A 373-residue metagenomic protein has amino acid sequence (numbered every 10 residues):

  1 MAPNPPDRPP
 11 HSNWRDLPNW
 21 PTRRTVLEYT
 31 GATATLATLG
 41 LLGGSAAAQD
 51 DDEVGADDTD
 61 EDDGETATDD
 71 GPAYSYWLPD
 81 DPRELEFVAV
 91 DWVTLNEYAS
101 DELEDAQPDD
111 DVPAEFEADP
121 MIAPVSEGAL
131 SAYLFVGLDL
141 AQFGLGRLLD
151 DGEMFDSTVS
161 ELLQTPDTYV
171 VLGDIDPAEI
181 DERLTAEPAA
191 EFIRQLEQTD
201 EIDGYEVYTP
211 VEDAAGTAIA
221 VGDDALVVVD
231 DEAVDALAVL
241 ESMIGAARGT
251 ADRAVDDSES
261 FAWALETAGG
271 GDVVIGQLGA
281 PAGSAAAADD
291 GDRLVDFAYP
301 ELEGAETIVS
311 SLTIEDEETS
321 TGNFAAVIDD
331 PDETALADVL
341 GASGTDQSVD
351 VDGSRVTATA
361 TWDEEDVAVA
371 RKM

Functional and structural regions predicted by a protein language model:
A2-D167, L172-M373: Soluble, non-membrane globular domain cores that form compact, hydrophobic packing and curved binding surfaces
